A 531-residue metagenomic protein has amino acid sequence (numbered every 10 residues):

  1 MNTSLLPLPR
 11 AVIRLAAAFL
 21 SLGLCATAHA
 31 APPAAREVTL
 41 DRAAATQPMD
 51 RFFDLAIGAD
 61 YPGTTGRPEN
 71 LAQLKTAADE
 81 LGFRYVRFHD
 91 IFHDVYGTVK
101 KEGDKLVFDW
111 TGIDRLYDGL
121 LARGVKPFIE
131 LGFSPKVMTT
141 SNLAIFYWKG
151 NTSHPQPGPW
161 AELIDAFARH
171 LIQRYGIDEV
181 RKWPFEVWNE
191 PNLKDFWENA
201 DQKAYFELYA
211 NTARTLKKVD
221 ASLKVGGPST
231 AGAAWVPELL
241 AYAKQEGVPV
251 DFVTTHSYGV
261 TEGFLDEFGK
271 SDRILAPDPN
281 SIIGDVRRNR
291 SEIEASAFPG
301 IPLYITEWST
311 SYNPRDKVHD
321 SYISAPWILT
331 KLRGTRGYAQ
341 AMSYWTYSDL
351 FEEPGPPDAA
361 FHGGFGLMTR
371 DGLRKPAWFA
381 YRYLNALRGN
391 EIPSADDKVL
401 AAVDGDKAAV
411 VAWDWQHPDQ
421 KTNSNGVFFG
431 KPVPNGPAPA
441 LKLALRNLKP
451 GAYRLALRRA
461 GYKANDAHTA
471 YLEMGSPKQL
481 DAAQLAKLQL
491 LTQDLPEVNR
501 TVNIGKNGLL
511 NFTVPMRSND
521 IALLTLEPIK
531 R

Functional and structural regions predicted by a protein language model:
N2-A16: Bacterial N-terminal signal peptides that target proteins for export
R14-C25: Bacterial N-terminal signal peptides
H29-P184, N199-G232, E246-V248, E294-G300 (+3 more regions): Non-catalytic accessory regions flanking glycosidase/transglycosidase catalytic cores in CAZymes
G63, F92-K100, K136, W188-K194 (+3 more regions): Conserved radical SAM core fold
P68, T140, E238, P314-V318 (+1 more regions): A short acidic (Asp/Glu
F88, P184-V187, F252-Y258: Non-cysteine beta-strand/loop elements that form the S-adenosyl-L-methionine
W188-N189, H256, T306, W345: Alpha/beta-hydrolase-fold catalytic nucleophile elbow
Q202-Q340, A360: Noncatalytic carbohydrate-binding groove/subsite architecture in carbohydrate-active enzymes
